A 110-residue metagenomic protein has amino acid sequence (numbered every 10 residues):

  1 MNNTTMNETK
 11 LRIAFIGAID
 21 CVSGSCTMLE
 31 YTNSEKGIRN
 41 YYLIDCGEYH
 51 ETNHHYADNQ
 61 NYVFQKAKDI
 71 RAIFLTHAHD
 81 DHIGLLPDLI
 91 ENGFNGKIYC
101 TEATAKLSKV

Functional and structural regions predicted by a protein language model:
T9-R12, Y41: Extreme N-terminal starter segment of soluble prokaryotic enzymes
R12-A14, I73: Extended recognition/assembly regions associated with phosphoester-bond processing machinery
I19-G24, T32-L75, H79-N95: Pre-active-site segment of Zn-dependent metallo-hydrolases
G96-A105: Short internal beta-strands
